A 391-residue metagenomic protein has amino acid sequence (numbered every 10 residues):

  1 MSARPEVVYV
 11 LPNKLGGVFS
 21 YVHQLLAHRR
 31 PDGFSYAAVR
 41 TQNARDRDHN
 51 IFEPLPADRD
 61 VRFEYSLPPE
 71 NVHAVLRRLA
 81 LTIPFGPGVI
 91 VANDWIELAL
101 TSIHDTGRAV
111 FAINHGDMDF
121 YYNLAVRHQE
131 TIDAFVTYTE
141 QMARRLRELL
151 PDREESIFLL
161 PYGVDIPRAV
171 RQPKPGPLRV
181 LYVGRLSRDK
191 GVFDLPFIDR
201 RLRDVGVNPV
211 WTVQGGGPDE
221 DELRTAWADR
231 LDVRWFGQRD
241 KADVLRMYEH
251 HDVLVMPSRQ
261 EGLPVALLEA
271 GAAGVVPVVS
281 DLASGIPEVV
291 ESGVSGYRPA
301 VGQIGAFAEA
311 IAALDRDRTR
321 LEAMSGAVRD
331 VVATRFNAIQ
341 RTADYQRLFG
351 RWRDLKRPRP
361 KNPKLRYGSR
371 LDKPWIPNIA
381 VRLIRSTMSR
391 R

Functional and structural regions predicted by a protein language model:
F19-Q24, L178, Y182-R201, P218-E222 (+1 more regions): A conserved mid-protein helix/loop that constitutes part of the nucleotide-sugar donor-binding site
V91-E97, N114: Short His-centered aromatic/hydrophobic patch
T131-A169: Donor nucleotide-sugar binding/catalytic pocket of nucleotide-sugar-dependent glycosyltransferases
E222-R239: Nucleotide-activated donor-binding/catalytic signature segment of Leloir-type glycosyltransferases, i.e., the conserved
Q238-R239, R246-H251: Short alpha-helical donor nucleotide-sugar binding micro-motif in glycosyltransferases
R259: Aromatic "clamp/platform" in nucleotide-sugar-dependent glycosyltransferases that forms part of the donor/acceptor
V276-S280: Short hydrophobic beta-strand element within catalytic cores of glycosyltransferases and related nucleotide-activated
S292-G293, Y297-I304, A313-R318: Conserved acidic donor-binding segment of nucleotide-sugar-dependent glycosyltransferases
